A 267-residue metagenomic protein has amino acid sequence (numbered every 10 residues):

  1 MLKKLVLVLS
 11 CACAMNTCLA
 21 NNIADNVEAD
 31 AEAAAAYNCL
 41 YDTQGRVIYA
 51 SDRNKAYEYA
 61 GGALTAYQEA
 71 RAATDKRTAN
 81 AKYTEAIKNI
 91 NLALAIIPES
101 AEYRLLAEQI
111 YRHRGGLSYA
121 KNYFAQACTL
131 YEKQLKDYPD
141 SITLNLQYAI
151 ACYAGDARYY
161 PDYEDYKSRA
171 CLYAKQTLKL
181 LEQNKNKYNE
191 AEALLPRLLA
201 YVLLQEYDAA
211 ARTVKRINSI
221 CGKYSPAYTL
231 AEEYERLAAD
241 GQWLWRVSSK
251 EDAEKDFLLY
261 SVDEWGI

Functional and structural regions predicted by a protein language model:
L19-E85, V262-W265: N-terminal leader/linker segments that initiate helical-solenoid repeat arrays
Y37, Y41, L203-Q205, A211-I267: Terminal, low-structured helical/coil segments at or just beyond the last alpha-helical repeat
N54, G61-L64, Q68, L106 (+6 more regions): "A position-specific structural signal for the A-helix of alpha-solenoid helical repeats
Y67-K82, H113-F124, Y153-A170, Q205-A209 (+1 more regions): Short coil/turn connectors between adjacent alpha-helices in alpha-solenoid helical repeat scaffolds
